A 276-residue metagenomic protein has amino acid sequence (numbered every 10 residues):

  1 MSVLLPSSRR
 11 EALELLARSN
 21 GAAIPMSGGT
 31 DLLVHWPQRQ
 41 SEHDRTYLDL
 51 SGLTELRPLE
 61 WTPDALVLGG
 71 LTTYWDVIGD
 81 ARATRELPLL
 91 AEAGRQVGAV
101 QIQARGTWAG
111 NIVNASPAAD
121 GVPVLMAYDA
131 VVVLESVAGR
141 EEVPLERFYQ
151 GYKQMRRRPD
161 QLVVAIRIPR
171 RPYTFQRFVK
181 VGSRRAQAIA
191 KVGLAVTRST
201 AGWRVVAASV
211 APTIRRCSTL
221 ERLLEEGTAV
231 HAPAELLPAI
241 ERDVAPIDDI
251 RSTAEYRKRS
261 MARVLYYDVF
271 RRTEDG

Functional and structural regions predicted by a protein language model:
M1-G276: C-terminal structural segment of proteins
